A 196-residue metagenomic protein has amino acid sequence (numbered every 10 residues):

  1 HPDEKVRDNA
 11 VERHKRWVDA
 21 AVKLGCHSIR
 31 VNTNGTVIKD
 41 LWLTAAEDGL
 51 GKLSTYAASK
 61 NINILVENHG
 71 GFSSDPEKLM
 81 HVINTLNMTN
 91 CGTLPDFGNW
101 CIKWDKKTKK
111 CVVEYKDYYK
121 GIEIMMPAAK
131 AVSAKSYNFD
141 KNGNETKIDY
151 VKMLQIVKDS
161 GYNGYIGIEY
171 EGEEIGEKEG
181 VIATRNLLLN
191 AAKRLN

Functional and structural regions predicted by a protein language model:
H1-D48, A58-N63, N99, W104-K106 (+4 more regions): Structural motif corresponding to the early beta-alpha repeats
D3, R7, V11, K39-L43 (+6 more regions): Flexible, glycine- and charge-enriched loops at secondary-structure boundaries
A21, C26, A129, Y162-N163: A structural motif
V22, N84, K158-D159: Non-catalytic positions within long, well-ordered alpha-helices that form the structural scaffold/packing of enzyme
L24, S59-K60, T89, S160-Y162: Helix C-cap/helix->beta junction micro-motif
E47-Q155: Acidic/histidine-rich catalytic cores of soluble enzymes
A129-N142, N163-E177: Active-site clefts of carbohydrate-active enzymes
E177-N196: C-terminal helical cap(s) of enzyme catalytic domains, especially alpha/beta-barrels
